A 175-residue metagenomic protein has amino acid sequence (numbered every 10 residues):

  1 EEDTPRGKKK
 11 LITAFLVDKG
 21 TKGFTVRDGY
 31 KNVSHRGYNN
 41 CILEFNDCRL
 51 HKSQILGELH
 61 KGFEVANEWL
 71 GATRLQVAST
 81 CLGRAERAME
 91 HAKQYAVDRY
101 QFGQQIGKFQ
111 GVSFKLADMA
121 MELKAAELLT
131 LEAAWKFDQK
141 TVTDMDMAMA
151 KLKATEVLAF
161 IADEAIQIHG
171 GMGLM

Functional and structural regions predicted by a protein language model:
E1, V17, V33-G37, G62-N67: Short, low-complexity, polar/charged sequence segments that are solvent-exposed and flexible
E1-T25: A short core secondary-structure module
E2-T4, G29, A66, L152-K153: Intrinsically disordered, low-complexity segments enriched in polar/charged residues with Gly/Pro, especially when
D3-P5, T21-K22, K31, L50 (+2 more regions): Generic "edge-of-domain/loop-turn" microfeature
R6-K10, R36-Y38, G57: Short glycine/proline-enriched turns and hinge-like loops at secondary-structure junctions
I12, K31, A154-T155: Hydrophobic alpha-helical segments with strong N-terminal bias
V17-R49: Flexible, small-/acidic-enriched active-site or ligand-binding loops
I42-C48, K52-S53, L59-M175: Alpha-helical interface subdomain recognition
